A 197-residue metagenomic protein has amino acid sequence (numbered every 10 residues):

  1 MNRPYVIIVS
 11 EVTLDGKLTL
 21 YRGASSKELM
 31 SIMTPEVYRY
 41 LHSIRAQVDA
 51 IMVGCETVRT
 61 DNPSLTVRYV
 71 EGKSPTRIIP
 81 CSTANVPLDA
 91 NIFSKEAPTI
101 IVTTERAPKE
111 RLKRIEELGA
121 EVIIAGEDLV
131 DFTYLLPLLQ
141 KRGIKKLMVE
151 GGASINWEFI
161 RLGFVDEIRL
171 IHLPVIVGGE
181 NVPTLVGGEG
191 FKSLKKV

Functional and structural regions predicted by a protein language model:
M1-V197: Enzymes that bind and transform nitrogen-containing heteroaromatic metabolites
